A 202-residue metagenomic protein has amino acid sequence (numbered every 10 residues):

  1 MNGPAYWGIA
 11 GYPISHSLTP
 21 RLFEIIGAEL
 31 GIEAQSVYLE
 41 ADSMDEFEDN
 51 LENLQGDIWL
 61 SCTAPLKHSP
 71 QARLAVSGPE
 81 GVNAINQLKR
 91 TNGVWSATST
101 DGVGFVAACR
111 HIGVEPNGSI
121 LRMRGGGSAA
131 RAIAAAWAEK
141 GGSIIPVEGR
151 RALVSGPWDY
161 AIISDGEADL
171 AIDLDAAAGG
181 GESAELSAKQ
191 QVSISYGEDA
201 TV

Functional and structural regions predicted by a protein language model:
N2-I112: Phosphate/diphosphate ligand-binding glycine-rich loop within oxidoreductases
P4, N117-I120, A188: Phosphate-coordination loops involved in phosphoryl transfer and adenosine-cofactor binding
G11, A97-G104, C109-V114, G118-G142 (+2 more regions): Glycine-rich adenosine-cofactor-binding loop
W59-S69, S128-A129, A176-G179, Y196-D199: Short glycine-rich anion-binding loops that position phosphate/pyrophosphate groups of nucleotides and phosphorylated
I85-N86, G149-A152, S195-D199: Short, acidic/turn-prone active-site loops that include or flank metal/cofactor- and phosphate-binding residues
R90-T91, G142, S187-K189: A short helix->loop->beta-strand "cap" motif at the edges of active sites that frequently abuts
S155-V202: Rossmann-like adenosine-cofactor binding region
